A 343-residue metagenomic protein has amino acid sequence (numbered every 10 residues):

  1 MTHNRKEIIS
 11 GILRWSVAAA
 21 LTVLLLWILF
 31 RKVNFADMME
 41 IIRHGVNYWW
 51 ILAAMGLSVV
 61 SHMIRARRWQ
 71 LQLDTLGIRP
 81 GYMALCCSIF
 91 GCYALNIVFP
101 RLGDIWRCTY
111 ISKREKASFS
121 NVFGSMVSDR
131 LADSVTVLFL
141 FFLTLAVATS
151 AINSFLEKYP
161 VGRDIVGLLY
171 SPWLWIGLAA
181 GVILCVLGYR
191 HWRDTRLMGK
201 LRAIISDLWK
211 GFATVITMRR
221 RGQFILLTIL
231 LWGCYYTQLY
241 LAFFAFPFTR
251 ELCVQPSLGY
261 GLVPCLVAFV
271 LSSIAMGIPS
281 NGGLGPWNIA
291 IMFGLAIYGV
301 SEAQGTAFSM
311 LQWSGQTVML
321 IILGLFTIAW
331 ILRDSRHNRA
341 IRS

Functional and structural regions predicted by a protein language model:
M1-F90, V147-S273, G315-S343: Predominantly cytoplasmic-facing regulatory/coupling regions of multi-pass membrane proteins
L57, R65, W69, N96-R107 (+3 more regions): Alpha-helical transmembrane segments and their lipid-water interface positions in multi-pass membrane proteins
D74, C86-K116: Extended non-transmembrane interhelical loops and adjacent amphipathic helices of multipass membrane proteins
Y82-L85, L102-I105, K116-R130, S301-L311: Membrane-interface alpha-helices at helix entry/exit sites of multi-pass transporters
C87-N96, G124-T136, L227, A307-Q316: Alpha-helical transmembrane segments of multi-pass membrane proteins
G91-P100, V267-N288: Transmembrane alpha-helix interface/packing and boundary motifs in multi-pass membrane proteins, characterized by
I111-S118, G211, I289-A307: Interfacial segments of multi-pass membrane proteins
